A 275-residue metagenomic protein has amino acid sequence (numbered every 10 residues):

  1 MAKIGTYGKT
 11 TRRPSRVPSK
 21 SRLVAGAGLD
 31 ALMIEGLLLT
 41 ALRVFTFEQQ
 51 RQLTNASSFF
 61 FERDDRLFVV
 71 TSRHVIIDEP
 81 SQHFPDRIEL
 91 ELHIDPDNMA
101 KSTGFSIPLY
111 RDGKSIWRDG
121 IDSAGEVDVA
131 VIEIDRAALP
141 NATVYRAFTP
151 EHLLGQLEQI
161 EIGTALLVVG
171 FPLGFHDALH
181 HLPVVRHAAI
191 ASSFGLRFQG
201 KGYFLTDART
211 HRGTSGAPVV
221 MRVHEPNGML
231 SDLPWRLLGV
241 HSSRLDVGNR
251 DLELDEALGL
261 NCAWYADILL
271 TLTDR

Functional and structural regions predicted by a protein language model:
A2-R63: Protease-domain processing segments flanking chymotrypsin-fold serine proteases, especially trypsin-like
K3-Y7, R12, L23-A25, L245-R275: C-terminal tail/extension regions appended to the core domain(s) of diverse proteins
L39-L42, T46, T54-N55, E62-D64 (+5 more regions): Serine endopeptidase catalytic core focused on the charge-relay Asp
L67-V69: Hydrophobic residues embedded in beta-strands of well-ordered beta-sheets
S72-V75, G170, L238-V247: Short beta->alpha transition motifs characteristic of CBS
V75-I76, L269: A generic structural signal for short hydrophobic patches within well-formed alpha-helices
I77-S81: Compact nucleic-acid interaction/catalytic patches
L205-V240: Catalytic nucleophile loop of clan PA
